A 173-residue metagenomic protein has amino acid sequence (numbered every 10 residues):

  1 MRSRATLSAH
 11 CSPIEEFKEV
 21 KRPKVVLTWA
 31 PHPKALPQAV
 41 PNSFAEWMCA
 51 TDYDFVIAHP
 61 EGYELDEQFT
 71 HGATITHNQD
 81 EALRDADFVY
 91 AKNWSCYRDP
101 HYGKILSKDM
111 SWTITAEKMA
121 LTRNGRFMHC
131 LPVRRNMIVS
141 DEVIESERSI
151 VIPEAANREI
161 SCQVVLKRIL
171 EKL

Functional and structural regions predicted by a protein language model:
M1-E16, R134-R135: Phosphate/diphosphate ligand-binding glycine-rich loop within oxidoreductases
M1-S3, H32-A35, Y97, R134: Short, small-residue-enriched loops and turns at beta-alpha junctions that line or gate enzyme active sites
S3-A9, A86-D87, I160-V164: Short, charged, surface-exposed secondary-structure boundary motifs
E15-A91: Glycine-rich phosphate/diphosphate-binding loop of Rossmann-like nucleotide-binding domains
P41-W47, D141-E145, R168-L170: Short, solvent-exposed amphipathic alpha-helical segments in soluble enzyme and RNA/protein-processing domains
Q68-V143, R148-S149: Rossmann-like adenosine-cofactor binding region
E145-L173: C-terminal helix-to-coil terminal segments
